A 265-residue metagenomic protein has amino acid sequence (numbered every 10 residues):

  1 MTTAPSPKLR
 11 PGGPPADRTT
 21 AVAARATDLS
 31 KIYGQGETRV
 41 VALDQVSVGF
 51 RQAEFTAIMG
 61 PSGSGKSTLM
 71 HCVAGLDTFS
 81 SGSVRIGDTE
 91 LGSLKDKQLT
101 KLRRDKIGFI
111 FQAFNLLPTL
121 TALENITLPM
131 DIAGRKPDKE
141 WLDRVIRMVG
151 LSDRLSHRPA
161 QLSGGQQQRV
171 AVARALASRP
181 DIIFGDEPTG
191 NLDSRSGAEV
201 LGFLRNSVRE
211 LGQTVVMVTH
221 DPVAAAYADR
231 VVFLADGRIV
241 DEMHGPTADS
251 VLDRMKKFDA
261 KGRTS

Functional and structural regions predicted by a protein language model:
T2-A4, F258, R263: Compact Cys/His-rich metal-coordination microdomains
T2-R18: Pre-NBD coupling/linker segments of ABC/ABC-like ATPases
A21-A228, L234: ABC family nucleotide-binding domain
E210-G212, K261-S265: Short, positively charged
R238-K261: Conserved beta-strand-loop-alpha-helix hinge in the C-terminal portion of ABC ATPase nucleotide-binding domains
